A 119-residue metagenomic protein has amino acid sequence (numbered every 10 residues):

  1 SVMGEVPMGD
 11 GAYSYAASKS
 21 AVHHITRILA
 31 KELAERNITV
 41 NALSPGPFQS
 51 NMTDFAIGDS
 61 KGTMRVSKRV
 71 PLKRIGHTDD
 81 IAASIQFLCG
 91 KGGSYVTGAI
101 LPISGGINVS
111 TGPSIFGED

Functional and structural regions predicted by a protein language model:
S1: Residue(s) in the substrate-gating loop at a strand-loop-helix junction that position the organic substrate next
E5-A12, A34, G112: Active-site "substrate specificity/gating" loop of NAD(P)-dependent dehydrogenases, especially the short-chain
S18, T26: Active-site helix of classical SDR
K31-E35, S94: Alpha-helical segment proximal to the catalytic Tyr-Lys
E35, S44-F55, V109: Short, flexible catalytic-loop segment of classical short-chain dehydrogenase/reductase
T39-Q49, C89, P102-S104: Conserved SDR Rossmann-fold cofactor-binding beta-strand/turn motif
V70-I81, G92: A conserved structural motif in NAD(P)-dependent oxidoreductases
Q86, T97-D119: Short C-terminal tail/terminal secondary-structure segment of NAD(P)H-dependent dehydrogenase/reductase domains
